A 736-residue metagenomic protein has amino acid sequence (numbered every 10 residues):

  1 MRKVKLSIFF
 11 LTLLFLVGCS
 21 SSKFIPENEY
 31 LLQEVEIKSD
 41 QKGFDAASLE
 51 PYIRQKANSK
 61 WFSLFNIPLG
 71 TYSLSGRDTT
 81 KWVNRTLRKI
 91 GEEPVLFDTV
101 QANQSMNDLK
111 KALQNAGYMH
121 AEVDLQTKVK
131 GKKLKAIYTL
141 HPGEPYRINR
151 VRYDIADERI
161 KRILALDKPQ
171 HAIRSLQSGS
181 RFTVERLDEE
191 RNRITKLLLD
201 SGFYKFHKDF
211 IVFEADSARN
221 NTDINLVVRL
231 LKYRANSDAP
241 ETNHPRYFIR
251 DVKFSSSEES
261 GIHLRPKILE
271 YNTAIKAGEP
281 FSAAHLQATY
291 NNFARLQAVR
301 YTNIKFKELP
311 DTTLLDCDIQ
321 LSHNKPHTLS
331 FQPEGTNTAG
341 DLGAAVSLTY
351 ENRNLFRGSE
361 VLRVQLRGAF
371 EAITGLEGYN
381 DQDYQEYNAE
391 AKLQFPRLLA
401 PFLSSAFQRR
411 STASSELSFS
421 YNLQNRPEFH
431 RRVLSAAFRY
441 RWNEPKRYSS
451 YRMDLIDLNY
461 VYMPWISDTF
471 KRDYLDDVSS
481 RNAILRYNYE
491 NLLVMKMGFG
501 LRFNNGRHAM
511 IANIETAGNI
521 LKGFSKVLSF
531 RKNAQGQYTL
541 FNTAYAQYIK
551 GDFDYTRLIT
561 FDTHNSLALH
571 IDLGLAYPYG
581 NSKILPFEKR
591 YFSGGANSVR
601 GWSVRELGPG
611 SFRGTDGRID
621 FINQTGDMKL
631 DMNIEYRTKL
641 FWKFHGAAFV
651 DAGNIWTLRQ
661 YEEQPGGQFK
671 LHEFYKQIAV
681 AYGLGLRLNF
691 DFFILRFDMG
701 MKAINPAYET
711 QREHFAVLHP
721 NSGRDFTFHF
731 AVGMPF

Functional and structural regions predicted by a protein language model:
M1-I8: Bacterial N-terminal signal peptides that target proteins for export
R2, S20-N337, R367, I549-G551 (+1 more regions): Periplasmic polypeptide-binding modules associated with outer-membrane biogenesis and secretion
F15-G18: C-terminal motif of bacterial Sec signal peptides marking the signal peptidase cleavage site
Y118, F203, P326, R357-S359 (+7 more regions): Strand-connecting loop/turn motifs
R162-I163, S282-A509, R600-G601, F612 (+3 more regions): Gram-negative/organellar outer-membrane beta-barrel architecture
F293, Y350, L393, A512 (+7 more regions): Hydrophobic, well-ordered secondary-structure elements that form the walls of internal hydrophobic environments
F331-P333, L362-L366, L417-F419, M510-I514 (+5 more regions): Membrane-embedded beta-strand positions of outer-membrane beta-barrel proteins
T336-A339, R452-T638, A648-A652, W656-L671: C-terminal outer-membrane beta-barrel translocator/porin domains of Gram-negative envelope proteins and their
